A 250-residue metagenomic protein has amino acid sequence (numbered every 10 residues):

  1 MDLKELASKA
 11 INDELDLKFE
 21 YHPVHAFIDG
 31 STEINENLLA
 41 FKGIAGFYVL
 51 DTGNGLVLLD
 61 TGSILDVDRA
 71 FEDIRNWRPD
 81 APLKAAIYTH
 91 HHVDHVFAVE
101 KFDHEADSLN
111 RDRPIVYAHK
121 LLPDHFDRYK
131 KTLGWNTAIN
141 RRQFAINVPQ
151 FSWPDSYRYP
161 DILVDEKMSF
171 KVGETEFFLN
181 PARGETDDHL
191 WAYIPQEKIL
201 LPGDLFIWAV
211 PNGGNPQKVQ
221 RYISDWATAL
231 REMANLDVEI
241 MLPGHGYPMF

Functional and structural regions predicted by a protein language model:
M1-K18, W135, N235-I240, Y247-F250: Accessory terminal helices/loops
V24, L65-I115, L163, D237: Active-site metal-binding motif and surrounding structural segment of the metallo-beta-lactamase
H25-R78, W191-I194, K198-G203: Conserved beta-strand hairpin/beta-sheet module of binuclear metal-dependent hydrolase folds, prominently
T32, F41-G43, I162-L163, K171-V172 (+1 more regions): A short catalytic or substrate-binding loop motif that flags glycine-/basic-rich loops and adjacent residues that bind
N37, L50, D60, H90 (+6 more regions): Divalent metal-coordination and catalytic microenvironments
L56, S63-L65, R158, S169 (+2 more regions): Metallo-beta-lactamase
L59-T61, P82-D94, Y117-H119, L200-G203 (+1 more regions): Active-site neighborhood of phospho(di)ester-bond hydrolases with catalytic His/Asp-centered motifs
D124-P181, D225-L230, A234-D237: Metallo-beta-lactamase
